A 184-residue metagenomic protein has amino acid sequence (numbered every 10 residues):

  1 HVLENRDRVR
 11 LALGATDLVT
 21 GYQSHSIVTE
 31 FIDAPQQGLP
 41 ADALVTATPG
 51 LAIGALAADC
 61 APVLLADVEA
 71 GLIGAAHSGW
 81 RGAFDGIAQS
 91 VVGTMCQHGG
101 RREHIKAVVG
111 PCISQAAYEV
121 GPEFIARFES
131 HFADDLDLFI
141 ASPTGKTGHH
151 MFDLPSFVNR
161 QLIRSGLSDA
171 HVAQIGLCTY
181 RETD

Functional and structural regions predicted by a protein language model:
H1-D184: Active-site microenvironment for binding and transforming phosphate-containing groups
